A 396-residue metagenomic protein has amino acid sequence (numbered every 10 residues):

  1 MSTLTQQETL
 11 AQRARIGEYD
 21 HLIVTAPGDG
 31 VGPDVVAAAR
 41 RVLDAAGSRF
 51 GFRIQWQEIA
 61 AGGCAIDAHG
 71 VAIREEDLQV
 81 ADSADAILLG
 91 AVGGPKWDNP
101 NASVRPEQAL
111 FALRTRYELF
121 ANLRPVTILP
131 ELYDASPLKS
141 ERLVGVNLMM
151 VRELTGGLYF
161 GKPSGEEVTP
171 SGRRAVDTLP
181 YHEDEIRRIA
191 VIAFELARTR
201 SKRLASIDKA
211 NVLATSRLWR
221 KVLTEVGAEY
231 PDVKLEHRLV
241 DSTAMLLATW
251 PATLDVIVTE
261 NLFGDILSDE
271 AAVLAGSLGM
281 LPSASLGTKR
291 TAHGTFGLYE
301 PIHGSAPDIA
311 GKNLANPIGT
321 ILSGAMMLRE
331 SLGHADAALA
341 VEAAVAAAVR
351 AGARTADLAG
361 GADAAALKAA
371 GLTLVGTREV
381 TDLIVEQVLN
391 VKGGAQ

Functional and structural regions predicted by a protein language model:
T5-E8, G63-I66, A248-A353: Glycine-rich phosphate/nucleotide-binding loop
Y19-R41, A45-S48, P170-D241, T253: Glycine-rich phosphate/diphosphate-binding loop of Rossmann-like nucleotide-binding domains
D29-G32, D85, V151, A193 (+4 more regions): Buried hydrophobic positions in well-ordered alpha/beta secondary-structure cores of metabolic enzymes
A39, L43, L223, T320-L328 (+1 more regions): Buried hydrophobic packing segments
R49-E75, M245-L247: N-terminal beta-loop-helix "entrance" segment that forms/cooperates in small-molecule cofactor or anionic ligand
G51-Q57, R200-D208, Y230-R238, H334-A340 (+2 more regions): Flexible, glycine/charged-enriched surface loops at secondary-structure junctions
I66-V176, L262-G264: N-terminal glycine-rich phosphate/adenylate-binding segment common to multiple enzyme folds
D308-A310, S331-Q396: Internal helix-turn-beta structural module
